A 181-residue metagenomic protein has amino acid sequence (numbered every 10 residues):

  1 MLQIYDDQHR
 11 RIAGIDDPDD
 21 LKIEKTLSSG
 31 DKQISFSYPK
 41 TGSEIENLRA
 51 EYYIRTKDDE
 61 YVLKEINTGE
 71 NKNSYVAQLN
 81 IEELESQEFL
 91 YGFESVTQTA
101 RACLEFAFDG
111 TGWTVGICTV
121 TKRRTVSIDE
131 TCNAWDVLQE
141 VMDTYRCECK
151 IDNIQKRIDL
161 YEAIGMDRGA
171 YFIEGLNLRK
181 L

Functional and structural regions predicted by a protein language model:
M1, I45-A50, D143-T144, N153-I154: A short, compositionally biased
M1-E46, N80-E82: Juxtamembrane "anchor/assembly" segments of surface/extracellular structural proteins
L2-I4, I34-F36, I54, L63 (+3 more regions): Hydrophobic beta-strand residues in large extracellular and virion-surface proteins
L21-L27, R101-D129, K150: N-terminal export/assembly leaders
K22-L27, I54, K64-T68, C149-I151: Short, exposed beta-strand/loop patches in secreted or surface proteins that constitute
T41-V120: Surface-exposed cap/loop segments at beta↔alpha junctions
N67-L84, T119-L181: Short beta-strand-centered interaction patches in the first periplasmic/extracellular domains of large envelope
